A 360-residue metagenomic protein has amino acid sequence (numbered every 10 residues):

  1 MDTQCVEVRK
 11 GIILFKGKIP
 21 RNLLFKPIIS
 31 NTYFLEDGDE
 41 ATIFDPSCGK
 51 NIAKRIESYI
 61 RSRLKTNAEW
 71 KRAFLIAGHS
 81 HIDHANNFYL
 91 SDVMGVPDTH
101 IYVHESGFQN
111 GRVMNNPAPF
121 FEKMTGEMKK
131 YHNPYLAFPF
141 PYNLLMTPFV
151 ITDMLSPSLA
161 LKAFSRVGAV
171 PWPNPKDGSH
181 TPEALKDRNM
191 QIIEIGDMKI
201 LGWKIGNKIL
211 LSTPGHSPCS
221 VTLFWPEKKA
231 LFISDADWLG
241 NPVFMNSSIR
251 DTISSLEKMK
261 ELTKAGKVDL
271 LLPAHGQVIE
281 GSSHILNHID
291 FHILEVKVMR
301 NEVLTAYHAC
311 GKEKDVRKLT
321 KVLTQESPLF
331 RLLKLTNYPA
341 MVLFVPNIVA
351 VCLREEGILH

Functional and structural regions predicted by a protein language model:
D2-E7, L201-G202, V349-L353: Short, exposed beta-strand/loop patches in secreted or surface proteins that constitute
D2-K65, N116, T222-D237: Conserved beta-strand hairpin/beta-sheet module of binuclear metal-dependent hydrolase folds, prominently
Q4-I13, N31-L35, N51-K54, I60-K65 (+9 more regions): A structural signal for the main folded, soluble domain(s) of proteins
R9-P20, P175-L185, W203-K208: Short Pro/Gly-enriched beta-strand edge/turn motifs at strand-loop
T42-F44, I76, I101, A230-F232 (+1 more regions): Residue-level marker for buried hydrophobic side chains located in beta-strands that build the well-ordered beta-sheet
C48-K50, W172-R188, I209-R300: Metallo-beta-lactamase
I52, I60-W203: Active-site HxH/HxHxD metal-binding segment of metal-dependent hydrolases
E302-H360: C-terminal regulatory/interaction regions
